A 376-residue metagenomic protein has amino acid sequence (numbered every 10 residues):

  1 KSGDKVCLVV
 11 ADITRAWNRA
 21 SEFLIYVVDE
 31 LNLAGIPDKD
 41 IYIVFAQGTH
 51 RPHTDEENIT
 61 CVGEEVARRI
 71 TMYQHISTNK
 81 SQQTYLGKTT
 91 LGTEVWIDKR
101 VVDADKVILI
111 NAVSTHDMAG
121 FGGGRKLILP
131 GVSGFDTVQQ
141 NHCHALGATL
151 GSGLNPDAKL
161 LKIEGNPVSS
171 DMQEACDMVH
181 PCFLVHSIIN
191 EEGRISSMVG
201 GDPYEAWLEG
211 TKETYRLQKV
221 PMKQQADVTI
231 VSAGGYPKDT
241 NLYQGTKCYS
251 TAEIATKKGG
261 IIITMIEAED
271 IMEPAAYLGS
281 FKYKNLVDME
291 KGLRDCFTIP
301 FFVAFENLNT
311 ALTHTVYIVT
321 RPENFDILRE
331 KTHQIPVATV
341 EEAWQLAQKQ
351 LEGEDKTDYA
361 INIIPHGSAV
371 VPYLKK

Functional and structural regions predicted by a protein language model:
K1-V9, G35-D38, V220-D227, T256-K257 (+1 more regions): Glycine-rich phosphate/diphosphate-binding loops that line cofactor/substrate pockets in enzymes
K5-W17, Y42-T49, I230-S232: Short glycine-rich or small-residue beta-strand-to-loop segments that form or flank ligand, phosphate, metal/Fe-S
A16-I36, G245-T256, I263: Histidine-anchored nucleotide/phosphate-binding helix
D38-G48, H186, I261-E267, T315-R321: Short internal beta-strands
P52-G122: An acidic, phosphate/nucleotide-engaging active-site surface
S152-Y236: Membrane-embedded hairpin module used as a gating/binding unit in multi-pass transport and secretion proteins
D239-I318: C-terminal catalytic subdomain
T320-K376: Extended hydrophobic packing segments that form well-structured cores
